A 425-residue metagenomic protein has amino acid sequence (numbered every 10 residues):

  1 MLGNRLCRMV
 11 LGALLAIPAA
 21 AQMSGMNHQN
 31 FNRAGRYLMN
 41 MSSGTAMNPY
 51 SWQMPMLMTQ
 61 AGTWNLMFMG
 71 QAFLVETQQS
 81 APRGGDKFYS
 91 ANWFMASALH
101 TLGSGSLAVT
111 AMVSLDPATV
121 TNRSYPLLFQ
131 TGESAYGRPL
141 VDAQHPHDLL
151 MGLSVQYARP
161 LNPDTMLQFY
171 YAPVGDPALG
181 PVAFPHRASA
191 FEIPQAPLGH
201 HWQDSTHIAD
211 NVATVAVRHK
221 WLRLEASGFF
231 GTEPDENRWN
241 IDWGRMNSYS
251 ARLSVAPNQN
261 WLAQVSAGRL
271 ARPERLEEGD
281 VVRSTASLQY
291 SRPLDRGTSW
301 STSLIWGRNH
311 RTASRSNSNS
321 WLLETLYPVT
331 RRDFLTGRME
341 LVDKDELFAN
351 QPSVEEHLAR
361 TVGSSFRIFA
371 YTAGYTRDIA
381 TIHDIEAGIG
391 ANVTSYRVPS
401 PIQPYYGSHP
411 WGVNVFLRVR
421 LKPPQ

Functional and structural regions predicted by a protein language model:
M56-L57, G70, F94-H100, L153-R159 (+9 more regions): Residues on the lipid-exposed face of transmembrane beta-strands in outer-membrane beta-barrel proteins
W64, D86-F94, H147-L153, H207-A213 (+6 more regions): Residues that define the transmembrane beta-barrel architecture of outer-membrane proteins
L66, G103-A108, P163-L167, W221-E225 (+5 more regions): Repeated loop/turn-to-beta-strand initiation elements of outer-membrane beta-barrel proteins
F68, A72-E76, V109-L115, F169-P173 (+6 more regions): Transmembrane beta-barrel strands of outer-membrane/channel proteins
V75-P82, D116-A118, V174-A178, A196-P197 (+9 more regions): Sequence/structural signature of outer-membrane beta-barrel proteins
V120-S254: Surface-exposed coil loops of outer-membrane beta-barrel proteins
L167-Q168, T376-Q425: Predominantly the C-terminal beta-signal and adjacent terminal strand-loop region of outer-membrane beta-barrel
H219-S227, G244, S254-R360, Y371: Detector for outer-membrane/organellar transmembrane beta-barrel domains, recognizing the amphipathic beta-strand
